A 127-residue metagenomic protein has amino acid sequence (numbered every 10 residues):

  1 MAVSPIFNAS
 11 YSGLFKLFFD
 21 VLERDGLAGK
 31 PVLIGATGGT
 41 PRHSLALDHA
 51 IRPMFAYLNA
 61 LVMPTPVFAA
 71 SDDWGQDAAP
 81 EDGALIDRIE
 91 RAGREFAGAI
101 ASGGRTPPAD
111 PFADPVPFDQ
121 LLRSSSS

Functional and structural regions predicted by a protein language model:
A2-L58: Helix-loop-strand module that forms the ligand-binding subsite of alpha/beta enzymes
P64-S127: Glycine-rich phosphate/pyrophosphate-binding loop and the adjoining helix
